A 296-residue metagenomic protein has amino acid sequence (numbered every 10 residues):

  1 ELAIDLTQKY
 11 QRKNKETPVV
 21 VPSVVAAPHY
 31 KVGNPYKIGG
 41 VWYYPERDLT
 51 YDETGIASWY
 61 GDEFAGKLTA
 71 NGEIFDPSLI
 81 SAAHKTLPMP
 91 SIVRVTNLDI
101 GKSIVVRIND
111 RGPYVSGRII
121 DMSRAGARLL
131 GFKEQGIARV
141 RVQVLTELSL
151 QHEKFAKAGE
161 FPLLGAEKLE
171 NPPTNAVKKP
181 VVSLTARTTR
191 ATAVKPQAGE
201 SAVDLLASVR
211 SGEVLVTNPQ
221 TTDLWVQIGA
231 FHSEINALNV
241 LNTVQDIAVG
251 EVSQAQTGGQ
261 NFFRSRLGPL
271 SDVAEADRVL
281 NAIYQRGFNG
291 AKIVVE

Functional and structural regions predicted by a protein language model:
E1-N218, A230-H232, N236, V295-E296: Secreted/periplasmic proteins
D52, D223-W225: Intrinsic-disorder/low-complexity, polar/charged segments enriched in Ser/Thr/Lys/Arg/Asp/Glu/Gln
V95, V226-I228, S265: A short beta-strand micro-motif
D204, V209-T221, A230-E296: Extracytoplasmic
